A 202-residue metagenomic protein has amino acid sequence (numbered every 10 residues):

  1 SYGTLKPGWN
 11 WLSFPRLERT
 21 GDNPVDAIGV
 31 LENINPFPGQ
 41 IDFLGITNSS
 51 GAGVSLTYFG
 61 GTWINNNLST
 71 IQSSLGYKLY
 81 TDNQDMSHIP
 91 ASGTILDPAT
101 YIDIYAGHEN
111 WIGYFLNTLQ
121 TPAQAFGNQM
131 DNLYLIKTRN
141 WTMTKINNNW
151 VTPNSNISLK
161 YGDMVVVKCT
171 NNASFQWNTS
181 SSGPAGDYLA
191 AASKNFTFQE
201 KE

Functional and structural regions predicted by a protein language model:
S1-E202: N-terminal exported-region signature
